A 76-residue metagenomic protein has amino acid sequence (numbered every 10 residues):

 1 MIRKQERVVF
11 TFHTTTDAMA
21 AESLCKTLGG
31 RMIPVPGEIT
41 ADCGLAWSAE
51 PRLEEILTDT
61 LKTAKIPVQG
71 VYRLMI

Functional and structural regions predicted by a protein language model:
M1-I76: Positively charged, small/polar-rich N-terminal and surface patches that mediate targeting and assembly and bind
